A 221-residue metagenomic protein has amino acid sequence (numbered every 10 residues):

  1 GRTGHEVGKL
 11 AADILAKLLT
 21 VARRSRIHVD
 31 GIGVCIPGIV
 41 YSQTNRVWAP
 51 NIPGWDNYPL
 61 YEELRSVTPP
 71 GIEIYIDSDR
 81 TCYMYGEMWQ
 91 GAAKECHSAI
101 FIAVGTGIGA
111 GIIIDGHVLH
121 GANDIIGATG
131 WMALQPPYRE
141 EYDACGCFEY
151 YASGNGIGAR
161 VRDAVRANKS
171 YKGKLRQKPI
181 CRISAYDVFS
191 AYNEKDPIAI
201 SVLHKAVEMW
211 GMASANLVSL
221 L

Functional and structural regions predicted by a protein language model:
G1-A12, A16, T20-I32, G38-S98: Glycine-rich phosphate-binding loop and adjoining helix at the ATP-binding site of ATP-dependent phosphoryl-transfer
G1-G4, T68, E73-Y75, W89-K205 (+1 more regions): Glycine/GP-enriched mid-protein hinge/lid loop-to-helix segment characteristic of carbohydrate kinases
I14-V21, S201-L221: Phosphate/ATP-binding catalytic cores across multiple sugar-kinase/actin-like superfamilies, primarily ASKHA
T20-I27, A167-G173, N216-L221: Surface-exposed helix-capping loop/turn segments at secondary-structure junctions
V34, I157, W210: Residue-level signal for inorganic ion chemistry
P37-V40, G105-G107: Short glycine-rich anion-binding loops that position phosphate/pyrophosphate groups of nucleotides and phosphorylated
S42, I113, L220: Short, acidic, Ser/Thr-enriched surface-loop or helix-capping motifs
